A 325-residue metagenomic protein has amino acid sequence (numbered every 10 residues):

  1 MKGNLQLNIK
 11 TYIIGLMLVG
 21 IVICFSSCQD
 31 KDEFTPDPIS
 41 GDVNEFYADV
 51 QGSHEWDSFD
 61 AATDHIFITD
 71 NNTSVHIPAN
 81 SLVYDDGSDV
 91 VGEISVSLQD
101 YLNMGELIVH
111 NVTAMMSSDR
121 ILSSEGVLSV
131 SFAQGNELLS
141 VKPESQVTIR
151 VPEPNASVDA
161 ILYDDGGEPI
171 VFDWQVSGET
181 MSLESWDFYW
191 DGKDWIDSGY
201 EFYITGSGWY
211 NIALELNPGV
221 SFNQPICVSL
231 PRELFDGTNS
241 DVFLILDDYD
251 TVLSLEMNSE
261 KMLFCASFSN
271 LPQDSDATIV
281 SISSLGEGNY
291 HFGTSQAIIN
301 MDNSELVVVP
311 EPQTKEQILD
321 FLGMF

Functional and structural regions predicted by a protein language model:
K2-I14: Bacterial N-terminal signal peptides that target proteins for export
I23-S27: C-terminal motif of bacterial Sec signal peptides marking the signal peptidase cleavage site
K31-S74, N80-E93, Q99-E106, M115-F325: Proteolytic cleavage junctions
